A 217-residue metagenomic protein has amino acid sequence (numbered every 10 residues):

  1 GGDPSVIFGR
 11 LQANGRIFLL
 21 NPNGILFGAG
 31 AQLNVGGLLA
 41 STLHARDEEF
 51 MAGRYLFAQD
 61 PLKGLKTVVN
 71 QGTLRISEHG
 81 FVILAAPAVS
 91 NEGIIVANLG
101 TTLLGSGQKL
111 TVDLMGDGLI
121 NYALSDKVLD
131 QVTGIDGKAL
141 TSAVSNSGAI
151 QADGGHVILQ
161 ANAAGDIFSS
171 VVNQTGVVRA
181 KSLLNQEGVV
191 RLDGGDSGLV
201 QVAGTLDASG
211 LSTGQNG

Functional and structural regions predicted by a protein language model:
G1-G217: Extracellular and secretory-pathway beta-repeat/beta-biased strand scaffolds
